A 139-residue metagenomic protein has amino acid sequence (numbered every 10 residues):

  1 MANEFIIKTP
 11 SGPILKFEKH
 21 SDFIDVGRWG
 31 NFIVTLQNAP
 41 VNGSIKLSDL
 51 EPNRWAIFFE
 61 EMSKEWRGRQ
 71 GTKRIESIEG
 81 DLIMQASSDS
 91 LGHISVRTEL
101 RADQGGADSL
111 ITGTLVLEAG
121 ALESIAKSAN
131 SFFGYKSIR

Functional and structural regions predicted by a protein language model:
M1-V41, S48, A121-E123, F132-R139: Charged, alpha-helix-forming regions
P13-D22, I75, H93-R97, L115-K127: Short, highly charged low-complexity linear segments
H20, S48, E60, S87 (+2 more regions): Surface loops and adjacent helix of pleckstrin homology
D25-I33, R74, L82-A107: Intrinsic, low-complexity N-terminal interaction/targeting segments
W29, I33-R69: Short, well-structured hydrophobic secondary-structure segments
N38, I45-L47, I94-V116: Intrinsically disordered, low-complexity regulatory segments enriched in Ser/Thr/Pro and charged residues
W55-S90: Short, internal acidic amphipathic alpha-helical interface segments that mediate docking to partner proteins
Q104-R139: Mixed-charge, glycine-accented linear interaction segment located at domain edges/termini
